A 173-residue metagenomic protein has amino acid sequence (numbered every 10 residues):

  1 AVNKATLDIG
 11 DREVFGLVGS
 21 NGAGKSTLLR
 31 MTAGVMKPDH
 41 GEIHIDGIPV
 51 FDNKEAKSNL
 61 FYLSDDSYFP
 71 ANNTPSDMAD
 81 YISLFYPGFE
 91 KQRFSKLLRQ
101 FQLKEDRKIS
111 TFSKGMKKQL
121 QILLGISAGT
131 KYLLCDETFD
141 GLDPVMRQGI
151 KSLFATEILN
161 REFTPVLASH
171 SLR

Functional and structural regions predicted by a protein language model:
F15-S20: The feature captures the beta-strand-to-loop junction immediately N-terminal to the Walker
A33: Helix-to-loop junction immediately C-terminal to a conserved catalytic motif
G41-A56: Conserved ABC transporter NBD signature motif
S64-Q121: ABC-family P-loop ATPase nucleotide-binding domains
L133-E137: Catalytic Walker B motif of ABC-type/P-loop ATPase nucleotide-binding domains
P144-M146: Helix N-cap at the start of a conserved alpha-helix in ABC-type nucleotide-binding domains
Q148-R161: Helical segment within the ABC ATPase nucleotide-binding domain
